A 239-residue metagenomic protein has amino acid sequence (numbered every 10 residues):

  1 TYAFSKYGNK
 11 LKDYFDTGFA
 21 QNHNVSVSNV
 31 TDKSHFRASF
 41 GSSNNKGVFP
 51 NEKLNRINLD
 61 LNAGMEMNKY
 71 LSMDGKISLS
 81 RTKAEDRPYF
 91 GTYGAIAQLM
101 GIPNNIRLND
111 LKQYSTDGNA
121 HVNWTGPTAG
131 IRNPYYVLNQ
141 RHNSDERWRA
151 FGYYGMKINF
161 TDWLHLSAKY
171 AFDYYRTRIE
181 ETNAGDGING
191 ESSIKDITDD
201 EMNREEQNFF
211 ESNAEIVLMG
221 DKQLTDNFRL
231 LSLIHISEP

Functional and structural regions predicted by a protein language model:
T1-K6, G47-E52, N58, N62-F151 (+1 more regions): Surface-exposed loop/interface segments of Gram-negative outer-membrane beta-barrel transport/assembly proteins
G8-N9, D16-L59, Y70-L71, A150: Outer-membrane beta-barrel translocator/receptor signature
L11-K12, T17, K46, L111 (+2 more regions): Generic secondary-structure boundary/loop-capping signal
N29-T31, S42, L61, M65 (+4 more regions): Residue-level signature of outer-membrane beta-barrel architecture
